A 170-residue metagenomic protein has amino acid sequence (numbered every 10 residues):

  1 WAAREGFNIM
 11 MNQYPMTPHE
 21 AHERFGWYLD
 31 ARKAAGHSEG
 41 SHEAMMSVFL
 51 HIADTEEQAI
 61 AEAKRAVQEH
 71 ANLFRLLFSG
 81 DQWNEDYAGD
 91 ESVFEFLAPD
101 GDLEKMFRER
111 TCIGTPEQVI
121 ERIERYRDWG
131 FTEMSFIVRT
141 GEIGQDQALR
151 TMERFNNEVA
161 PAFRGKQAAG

Functional and structural regions predicted by a protein language model:
W1-P18, R24: A conserved active-site cap/scaffold subdomain adjacent to cofactor or substrate pockets
F7-N12, H42-F49, M134-F136: Hydrophobic faces of well-ordered beta-strands that scaffold small-molecule active sites in alpha/beta enzyme cores
Q13-P18, I137-M152: Glycine-rich, proline-tolerant flexible connector loops at the mouths of alpha/beta enzymes
H19-F131, R164-G170: An alpha-helical appendage that flanks or caps ligand/catalytic pockets
P116, I120, L149-N156: Short, amphipathic alpha-helical "lid/cap" segments that border enzyme active or binding sites
M152-A168: Alpha-helix-loop-beta-strand connector modules within alpha/beta enzyme cores
